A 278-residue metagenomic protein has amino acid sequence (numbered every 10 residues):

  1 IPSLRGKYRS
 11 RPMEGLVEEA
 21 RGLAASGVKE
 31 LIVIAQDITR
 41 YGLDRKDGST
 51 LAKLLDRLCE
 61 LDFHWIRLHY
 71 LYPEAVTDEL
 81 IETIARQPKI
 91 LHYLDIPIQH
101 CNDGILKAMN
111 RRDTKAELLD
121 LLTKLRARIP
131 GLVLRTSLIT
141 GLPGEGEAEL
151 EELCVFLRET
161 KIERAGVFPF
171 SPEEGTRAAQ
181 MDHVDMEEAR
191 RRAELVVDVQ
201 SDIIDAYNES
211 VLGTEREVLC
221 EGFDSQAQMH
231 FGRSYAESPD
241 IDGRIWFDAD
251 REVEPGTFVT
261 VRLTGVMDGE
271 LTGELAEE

Functional and structural regions predicted by a protein language model:
I1-E14: Canonical Radical SAM [4Fe-4S] cluster-binding loop centered on the CxxxCxxC motif and its immediate flanking residues
S3, V17, R21-A25, K29-I32 (+1 more regions): N-terminal pre-triad scaffold of radical SAM enzymes
L16, V33, L68, I96 (+6 more regions): Conserved, mostly hydrophobic/aromatic
A24-E151, R158: Conserved SAM/AdoMet-binding glycine-rich loop
G42-D62, A108-R112, P172-D202: Radical SAM enzyme [4Fe-4S]-AdoMet core and its adjacent flexible, acidic and glycine-rich loops/tails across
P172, Q180-E278: Terminal RNA-binding accessory module
